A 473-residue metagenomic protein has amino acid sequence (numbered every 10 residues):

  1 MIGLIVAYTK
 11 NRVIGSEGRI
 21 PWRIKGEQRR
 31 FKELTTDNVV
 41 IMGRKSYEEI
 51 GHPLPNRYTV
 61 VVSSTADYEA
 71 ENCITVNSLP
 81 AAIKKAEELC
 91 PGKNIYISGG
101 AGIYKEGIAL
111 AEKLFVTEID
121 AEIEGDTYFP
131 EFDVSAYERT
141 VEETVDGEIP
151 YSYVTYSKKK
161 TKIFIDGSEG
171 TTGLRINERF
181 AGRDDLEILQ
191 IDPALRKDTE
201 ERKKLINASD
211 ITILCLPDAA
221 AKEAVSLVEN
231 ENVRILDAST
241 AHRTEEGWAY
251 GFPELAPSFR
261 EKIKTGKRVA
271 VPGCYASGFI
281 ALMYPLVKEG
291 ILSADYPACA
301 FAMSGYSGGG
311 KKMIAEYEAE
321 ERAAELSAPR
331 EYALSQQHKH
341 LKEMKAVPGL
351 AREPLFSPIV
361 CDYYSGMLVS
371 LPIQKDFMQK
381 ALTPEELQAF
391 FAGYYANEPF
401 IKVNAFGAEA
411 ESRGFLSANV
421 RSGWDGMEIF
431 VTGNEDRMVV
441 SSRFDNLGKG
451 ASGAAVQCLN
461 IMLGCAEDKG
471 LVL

Functional and structural regions predicted by a protein language model:
M1-K159: Enzymes that bind and transform nitrogen-containing heteroaromatic metabolites
I20-K25, M42-R44, I97-S98, D192-T199 (+2 more regions): Short gly/ser/thr-rich secondary-structure transition/capping motifs
V39, N94, D210-I211, R234 (+1 more regions): Structural motif
Y47-E48, E143-T144, S357-C361, L416-S417: Short, solvent-exposed loop/turn elements at beta->coil junctions and helix N-caps that rim active or binding pockets
V145-D146, Y332-Q336, S417-R421: Short Gly/Pro-enriched turn/cap motifs at secondary-structure boundaries
K160-S327, Y332, T432-N434, K469: N-terminal Rossmann-like NAD(P) cofactor-binding subdomain of oxidoreductases, focused on the glycine-rich
Q336-Y364, S370: Oxyanion-binding "anion nests"
P372-L473: C-terminal active-site/capping subdomain that shapes the small-molecule cofactor and substrate pocket of enzyme
